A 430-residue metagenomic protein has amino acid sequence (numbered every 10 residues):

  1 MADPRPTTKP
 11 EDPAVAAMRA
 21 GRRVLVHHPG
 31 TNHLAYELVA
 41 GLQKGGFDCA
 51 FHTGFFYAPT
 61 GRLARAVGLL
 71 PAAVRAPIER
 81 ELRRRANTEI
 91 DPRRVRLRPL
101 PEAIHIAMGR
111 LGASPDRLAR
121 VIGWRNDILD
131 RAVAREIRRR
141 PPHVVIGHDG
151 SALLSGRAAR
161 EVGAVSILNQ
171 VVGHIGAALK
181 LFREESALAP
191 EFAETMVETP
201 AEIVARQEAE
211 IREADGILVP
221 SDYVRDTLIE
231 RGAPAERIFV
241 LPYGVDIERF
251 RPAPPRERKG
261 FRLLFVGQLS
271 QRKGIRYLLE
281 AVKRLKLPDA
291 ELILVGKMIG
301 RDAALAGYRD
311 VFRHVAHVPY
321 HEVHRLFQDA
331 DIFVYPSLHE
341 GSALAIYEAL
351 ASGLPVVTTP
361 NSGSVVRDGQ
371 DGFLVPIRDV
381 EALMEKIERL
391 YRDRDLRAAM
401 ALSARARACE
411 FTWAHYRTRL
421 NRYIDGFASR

Functional and structural regions predicted by a protein language model:
A64-G68, L97-V121, V162-A205: Acceptor-binding helix/loop patch of EC 2.4 sugar-transfer enzymes, predominantly nucleotide-sugar-dependent
I211, V318, R325-A330: Short alpha-helical donor nucleotide-sugar binding micro-motif in glycosyltransferases
Y223, G244: Carbohydrate-associated surface elements
P254-K273, L279-R284, I293: Conserved donor-binding/catalytic core segment of Leloir-type glycosyltransferases
D302-H324: Nucleotide-activated donor-binding/catalytic signature segment of Leloir-type glycosyltransferases, i.e., the conserved
L338: Aromatic "clamp/platform" in nucleotide-sugar-dependent glycosyltransferases that forms part of the donor/acceptor
P355-T358: Short hydrophobic beta-strand element within catalytic cores of glycosyltransferases and related nucleotide-activated
G369, F373-V380, R389-R394: Conserved acidic donor-binding segment of nucleotide-sugar-dependent glycosyltransferases
